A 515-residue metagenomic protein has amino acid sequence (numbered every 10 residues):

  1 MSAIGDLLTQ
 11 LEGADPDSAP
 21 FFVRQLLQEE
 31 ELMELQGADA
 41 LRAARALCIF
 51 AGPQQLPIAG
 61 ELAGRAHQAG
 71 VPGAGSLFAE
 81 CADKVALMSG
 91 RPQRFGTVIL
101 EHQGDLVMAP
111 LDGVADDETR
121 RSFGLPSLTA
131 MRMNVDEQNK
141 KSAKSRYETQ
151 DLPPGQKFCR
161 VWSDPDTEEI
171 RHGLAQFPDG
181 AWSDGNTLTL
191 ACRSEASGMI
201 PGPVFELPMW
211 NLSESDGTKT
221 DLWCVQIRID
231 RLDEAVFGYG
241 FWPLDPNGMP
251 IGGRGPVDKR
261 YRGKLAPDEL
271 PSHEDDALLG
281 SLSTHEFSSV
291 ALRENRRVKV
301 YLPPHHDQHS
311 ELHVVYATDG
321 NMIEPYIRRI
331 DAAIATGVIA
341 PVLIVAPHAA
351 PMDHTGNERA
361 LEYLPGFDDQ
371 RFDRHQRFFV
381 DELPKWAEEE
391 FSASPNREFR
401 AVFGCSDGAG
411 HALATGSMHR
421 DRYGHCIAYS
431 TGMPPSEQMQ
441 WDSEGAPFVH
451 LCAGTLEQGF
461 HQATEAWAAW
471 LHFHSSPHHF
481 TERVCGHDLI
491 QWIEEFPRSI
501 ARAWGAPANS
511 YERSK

Functional and structural regions predicted by a protein language model:
M1-I4, L8, P16-V23, G113 (+1 more regions): N-terminal maturation segment of proteins
S2-T9, L35-F50, G73-K84: Amphipathic alpha-helical repeat scaffolds of TPR domains
G13-Q25, P53-L56: Helix-turn-helix repeat elements of alpha-solenoid scaffolds
P20-L27, G60-G64, V380-P384: Hydrophobic core segments within long, regular secondary-structure runs in both alpha- and beta-rich folds
Q28-L35, A66-V71: Solenoid-like repeat scaffolds
L41, L56-G60: Amphipathic alpha-helical scaffolding segments comprising HEAT/armadillo-like alpha-solenoid repeats
G60-S145: Mature-region segments of soluble proteins
Y147-W210, G217-K515: Non-catalytic cap/lid and distal C-terminal segments of serine-dependent acyl enzymes
